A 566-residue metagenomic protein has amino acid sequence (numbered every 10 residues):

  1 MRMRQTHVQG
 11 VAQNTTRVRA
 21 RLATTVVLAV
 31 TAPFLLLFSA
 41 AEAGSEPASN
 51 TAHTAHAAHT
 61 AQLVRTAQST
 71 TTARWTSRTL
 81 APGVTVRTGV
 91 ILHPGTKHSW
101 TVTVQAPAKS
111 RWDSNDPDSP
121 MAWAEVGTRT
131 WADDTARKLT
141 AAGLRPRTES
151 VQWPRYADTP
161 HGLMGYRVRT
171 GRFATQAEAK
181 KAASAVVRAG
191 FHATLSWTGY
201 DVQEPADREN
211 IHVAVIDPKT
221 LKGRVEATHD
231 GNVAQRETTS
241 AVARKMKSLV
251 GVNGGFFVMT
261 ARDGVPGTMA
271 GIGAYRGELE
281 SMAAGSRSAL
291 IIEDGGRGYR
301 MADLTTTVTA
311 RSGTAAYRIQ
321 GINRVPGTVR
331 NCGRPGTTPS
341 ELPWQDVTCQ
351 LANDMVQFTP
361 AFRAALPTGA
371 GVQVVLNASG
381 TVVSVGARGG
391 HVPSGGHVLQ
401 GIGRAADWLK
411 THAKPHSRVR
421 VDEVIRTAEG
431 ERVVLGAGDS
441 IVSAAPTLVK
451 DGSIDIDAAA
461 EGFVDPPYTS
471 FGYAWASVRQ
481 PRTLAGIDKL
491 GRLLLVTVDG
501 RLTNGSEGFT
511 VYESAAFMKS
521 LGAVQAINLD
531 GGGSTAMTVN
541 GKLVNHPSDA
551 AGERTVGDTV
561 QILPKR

Functional and structural regions predicted by a protein language model:
R2-T6, G10, R19-T24, P33-R566: Gly/Ser/Thr/Pro-rich low-complexity, intrinsically disordered segments
